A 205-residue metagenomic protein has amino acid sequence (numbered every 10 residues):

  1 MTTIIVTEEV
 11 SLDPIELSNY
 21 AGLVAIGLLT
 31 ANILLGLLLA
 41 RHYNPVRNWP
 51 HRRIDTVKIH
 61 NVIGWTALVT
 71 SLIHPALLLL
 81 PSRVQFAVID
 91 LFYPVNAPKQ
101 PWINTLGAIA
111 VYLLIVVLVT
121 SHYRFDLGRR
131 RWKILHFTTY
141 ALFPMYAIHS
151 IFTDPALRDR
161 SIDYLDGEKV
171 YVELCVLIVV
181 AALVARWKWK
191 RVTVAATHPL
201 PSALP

Functional and structural regions predicted by a protein language model:
T2-P205: Membrane-embedded alpha-helical bundles that constitute the cytochrome b-like, heme-associated redox core of multi-pass
